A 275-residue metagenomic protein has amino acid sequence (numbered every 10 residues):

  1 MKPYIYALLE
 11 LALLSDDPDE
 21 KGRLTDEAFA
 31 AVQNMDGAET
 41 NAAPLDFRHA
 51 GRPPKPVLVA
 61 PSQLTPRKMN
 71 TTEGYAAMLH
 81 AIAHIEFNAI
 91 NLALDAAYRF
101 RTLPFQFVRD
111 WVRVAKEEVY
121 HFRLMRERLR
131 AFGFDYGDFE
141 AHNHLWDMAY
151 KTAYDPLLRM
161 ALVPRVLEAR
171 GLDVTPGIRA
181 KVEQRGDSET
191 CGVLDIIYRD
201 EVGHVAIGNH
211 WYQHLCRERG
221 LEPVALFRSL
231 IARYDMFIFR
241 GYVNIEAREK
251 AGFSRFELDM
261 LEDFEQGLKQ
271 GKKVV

Functional and structural regions predicted by a protein language model:
M1-V275: Non-heme di-metal
